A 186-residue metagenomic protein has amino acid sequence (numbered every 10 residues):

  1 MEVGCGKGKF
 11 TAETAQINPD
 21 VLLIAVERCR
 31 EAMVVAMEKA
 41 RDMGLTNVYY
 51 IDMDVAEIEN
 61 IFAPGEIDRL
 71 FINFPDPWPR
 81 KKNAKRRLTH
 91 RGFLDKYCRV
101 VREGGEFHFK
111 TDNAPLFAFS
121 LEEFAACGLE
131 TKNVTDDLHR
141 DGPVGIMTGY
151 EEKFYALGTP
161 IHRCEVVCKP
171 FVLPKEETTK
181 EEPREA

Functional and structural regions predicted by a protein language model:
V3, V26: Conserved beta-strand/loop positions that form the S-adenosyl-L-methionine
G4-G8: Class I SAM-dependent methyltransferase "Motif I" SAM/SAH-binding loop
C29: Conserved SAM/SAH-binding beta-strand->alpha-helix loop
E38-P64: S-adenosyl-L-methionine
T89-E103: A short glycine-rich, Lys/Arg-flanked "PGG" loop and its adjoining helix->strand segment in the class I
G104-T111: Conserved beta-strand signature within the Rossmann-like core of class I S-adenosyl-L-methionine
S120-E122, C127-A186: Class I S-adenosyl-L-methionine
